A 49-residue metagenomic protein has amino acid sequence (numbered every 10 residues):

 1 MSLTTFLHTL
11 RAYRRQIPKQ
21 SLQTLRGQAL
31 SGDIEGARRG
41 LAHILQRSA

Functional and structural regions predicted by a protein language model:
M1-A49: C-terminal-biased regions
